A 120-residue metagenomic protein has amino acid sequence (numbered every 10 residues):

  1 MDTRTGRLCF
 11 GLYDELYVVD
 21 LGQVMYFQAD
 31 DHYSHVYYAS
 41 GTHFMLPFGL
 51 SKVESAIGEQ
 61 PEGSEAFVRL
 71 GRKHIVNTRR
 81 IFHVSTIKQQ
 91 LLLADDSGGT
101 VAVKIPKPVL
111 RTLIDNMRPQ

Functional and structural regions predicted by a protein language model:
M1-Q120: Basic, polyanion-interacting recognition surfaces, primarily in bacterial LytTR/OmpR-type DNA-binding effector domains
